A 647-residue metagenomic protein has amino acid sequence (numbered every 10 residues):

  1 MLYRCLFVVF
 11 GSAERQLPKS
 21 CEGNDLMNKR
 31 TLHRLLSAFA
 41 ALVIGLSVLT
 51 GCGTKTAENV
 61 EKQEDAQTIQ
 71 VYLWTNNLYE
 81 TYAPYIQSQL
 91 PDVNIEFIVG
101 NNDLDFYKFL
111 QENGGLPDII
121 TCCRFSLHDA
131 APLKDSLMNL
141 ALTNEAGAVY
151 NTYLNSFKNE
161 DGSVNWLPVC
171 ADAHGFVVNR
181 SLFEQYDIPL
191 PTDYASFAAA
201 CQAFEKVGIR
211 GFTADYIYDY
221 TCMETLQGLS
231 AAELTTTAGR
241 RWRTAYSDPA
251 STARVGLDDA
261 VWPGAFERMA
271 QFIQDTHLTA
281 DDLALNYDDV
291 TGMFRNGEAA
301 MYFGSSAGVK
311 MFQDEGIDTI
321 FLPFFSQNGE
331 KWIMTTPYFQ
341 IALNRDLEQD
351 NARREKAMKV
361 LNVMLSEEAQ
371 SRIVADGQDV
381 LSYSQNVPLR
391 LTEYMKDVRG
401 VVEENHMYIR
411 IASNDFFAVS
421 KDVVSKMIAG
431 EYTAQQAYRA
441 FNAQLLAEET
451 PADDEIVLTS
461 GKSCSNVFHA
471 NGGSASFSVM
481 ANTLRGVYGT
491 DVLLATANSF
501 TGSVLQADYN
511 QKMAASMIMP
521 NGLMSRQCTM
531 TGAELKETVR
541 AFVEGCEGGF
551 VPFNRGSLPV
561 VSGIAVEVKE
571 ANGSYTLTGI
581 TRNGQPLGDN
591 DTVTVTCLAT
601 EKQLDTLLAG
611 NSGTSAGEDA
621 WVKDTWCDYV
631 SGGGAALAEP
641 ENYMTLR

Functional and structural regions predicted by a protein language model:
R30, L46-L127, L190, Q436 (+1 more regions): Conserved N-terminal structural module of periplasmic/extracytoplasmic solute-binding proteins
N77-L78, E96-F97, N159, T335 (+2 more regions): C-terminal capping/gating helix-and-loop segments adjacent to ligand/active sites or protein-protein/ligand interfaces
S88-T152, S181-T192, G292-M293, M301 (+1 more regions): Extracytoplasmic "Venus flytrap"/periplasmic binding protein-like
N94, Q313-D376: Extracytoplasmic/periplasmic substrate-recognition and gating elements
C123-H174, P189, E224-T225, T235-T237 (+1 more regions): Hinge/lid segment of periplasmic solute-binding proteins
N165, A198-R254: Extracytoplasmic/periplasmic solute-binding protein
T244-L283: Glycine-centered hinge/linker elements that transmit conformational signals in sensory and ligand-binding systems
A452-R647: Catalytic centers of hydrolytic enzymes
